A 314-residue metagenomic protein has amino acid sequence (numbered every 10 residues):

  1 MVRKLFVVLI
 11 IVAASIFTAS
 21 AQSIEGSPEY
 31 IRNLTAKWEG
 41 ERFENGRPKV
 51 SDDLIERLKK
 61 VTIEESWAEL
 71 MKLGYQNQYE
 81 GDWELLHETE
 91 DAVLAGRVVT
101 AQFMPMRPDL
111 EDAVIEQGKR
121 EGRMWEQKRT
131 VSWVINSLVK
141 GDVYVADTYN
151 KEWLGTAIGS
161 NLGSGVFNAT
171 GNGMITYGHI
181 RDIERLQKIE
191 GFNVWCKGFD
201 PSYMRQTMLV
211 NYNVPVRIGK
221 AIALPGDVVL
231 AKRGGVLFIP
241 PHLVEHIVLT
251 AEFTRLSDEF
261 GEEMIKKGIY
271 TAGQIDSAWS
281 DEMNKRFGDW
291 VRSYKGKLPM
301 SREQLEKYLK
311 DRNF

Functional and structural regions predicted by a protein language model:
M1-K4: Positively charged n-region of N-terminal signal peptides that target proteins for export
V7-I16: Bacterial N-terminal signal peptides
A19-S23: Boundary at the C-terminal end of the N-terminal hydrophobic targeting segment
E25-G26, Y30-V61, S66: Amphipathic alpha-helical packing elements
G46, V166, D227-V229: Buried hydrophobic positions in well-ordered alpha/beta secondary-structure cores of metabolic enzymes
R57-P225, I239-G288, R292-F314: Feature captures the catalytic cores and cofactor-binding loops of soluble hydro-lyases/lyases that act on carboxylate
G234-L237: Channel- or pocket-lining gating/hinge segments that regulate access to a cavity or pore
